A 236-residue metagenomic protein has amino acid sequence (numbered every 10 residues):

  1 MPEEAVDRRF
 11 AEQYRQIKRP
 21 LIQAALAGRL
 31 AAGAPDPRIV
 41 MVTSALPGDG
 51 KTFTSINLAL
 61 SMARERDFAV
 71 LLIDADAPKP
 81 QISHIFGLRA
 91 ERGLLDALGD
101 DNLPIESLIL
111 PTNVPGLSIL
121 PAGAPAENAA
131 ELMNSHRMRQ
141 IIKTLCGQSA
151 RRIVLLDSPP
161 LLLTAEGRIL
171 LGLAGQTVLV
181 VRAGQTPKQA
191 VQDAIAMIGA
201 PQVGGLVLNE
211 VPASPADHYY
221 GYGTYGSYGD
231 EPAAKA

Functional and structural regions predicted by a protein language model:
M1-A236: P-loop NTP-binding module
